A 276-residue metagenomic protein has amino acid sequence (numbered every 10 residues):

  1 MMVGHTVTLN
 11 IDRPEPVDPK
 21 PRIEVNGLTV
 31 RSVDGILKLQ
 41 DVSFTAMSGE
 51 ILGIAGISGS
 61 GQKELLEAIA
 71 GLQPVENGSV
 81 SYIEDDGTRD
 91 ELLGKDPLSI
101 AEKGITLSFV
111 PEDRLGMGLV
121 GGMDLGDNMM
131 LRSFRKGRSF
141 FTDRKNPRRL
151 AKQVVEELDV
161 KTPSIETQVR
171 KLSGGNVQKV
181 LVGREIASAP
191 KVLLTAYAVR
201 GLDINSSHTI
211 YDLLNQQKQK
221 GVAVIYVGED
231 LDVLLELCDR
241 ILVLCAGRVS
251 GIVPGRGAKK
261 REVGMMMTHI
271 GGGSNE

Functional and structural regions predicted by a protein language model:
M1-E276: Glycine-rich phosphate-binding loops of nucleotide-dependent enzymes
